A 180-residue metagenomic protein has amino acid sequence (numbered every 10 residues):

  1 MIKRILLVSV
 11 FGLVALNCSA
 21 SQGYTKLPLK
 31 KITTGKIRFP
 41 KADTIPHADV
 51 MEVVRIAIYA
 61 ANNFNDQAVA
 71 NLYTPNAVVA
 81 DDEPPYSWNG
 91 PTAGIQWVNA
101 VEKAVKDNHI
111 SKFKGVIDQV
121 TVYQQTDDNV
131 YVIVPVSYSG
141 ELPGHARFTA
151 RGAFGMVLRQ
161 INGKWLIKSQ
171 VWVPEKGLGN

Functional and structural regions predicted by a protein language model:
M1-R4: Positively charged n-region of N-terminal signal peptides that target proteins for export
F11-S19: Hydrophobic h-region of N-terminal signal peptides that target proteins for export in Gram-negative bacteria
S21-Q67, N71-L72: Short, low-complexity N-terminal intrinsically disordered segments enriched in polar/charged residues
G23-G35, T149-N180: Short beta-strand edge/turn micro-motifs at domain boundaries
D66-V122: A solvent-exposed, acidic/Ser-Thr-rich amphipathic alpha-helical stretch
K114-G115, D127-Y138: A short hydrophobic beta-strand element
I117-V122, V136-Y138, A153-R159: Hydrophobic/aromatic beta-strand elements that line small-molecule binding cavities or substrate pockets in beta-rich
V122-V130, L158-W165: A short, structured loop/turn motif at beta-sheet edges
